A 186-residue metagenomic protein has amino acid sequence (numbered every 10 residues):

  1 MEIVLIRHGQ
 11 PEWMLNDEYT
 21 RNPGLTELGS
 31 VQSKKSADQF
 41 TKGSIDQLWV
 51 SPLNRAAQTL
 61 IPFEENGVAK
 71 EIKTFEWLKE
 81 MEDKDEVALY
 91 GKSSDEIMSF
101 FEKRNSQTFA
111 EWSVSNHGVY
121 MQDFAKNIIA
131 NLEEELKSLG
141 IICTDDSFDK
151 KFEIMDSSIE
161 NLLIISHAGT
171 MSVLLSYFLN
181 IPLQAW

Functional and structural regions predicted by a protein language model:
E2-T74: Active-site-proximal alpha-helix that buttresses catalytic centers in soluble enzyme cores
G9, N54, L78-M81, A168: Short, flexible active-site-adjacent loop segments at beta-strand->alpha-helix junctions, enriched in small/polar
L15-E18, D83-L89, Y177: Short aromatic-enriched loop/helix-cap "lid" or pocket-rim segments at secondary-structure transitions that line
E18-Y19, V114, M155: A short, mixed-charge helix-start or loop-turn motif at secondary-structure junctions
K35, Q39, T59-P62, N127 (+2 more regions): Amphipathic alpha-helical segments that form well-ordered structural scaffolds and often line/cohere around active
A57, L132-W186: Active-site-adjacent alpha-helix immediately C-terminal to a catalytic or transition-state-stabilizing loop
E64-V68, E102, S176-L183: A generic structural signal for secondary-structure junctions that act as hinges or helix/strand caps at the edges
V68-C143: Phosphate-handling substructures
